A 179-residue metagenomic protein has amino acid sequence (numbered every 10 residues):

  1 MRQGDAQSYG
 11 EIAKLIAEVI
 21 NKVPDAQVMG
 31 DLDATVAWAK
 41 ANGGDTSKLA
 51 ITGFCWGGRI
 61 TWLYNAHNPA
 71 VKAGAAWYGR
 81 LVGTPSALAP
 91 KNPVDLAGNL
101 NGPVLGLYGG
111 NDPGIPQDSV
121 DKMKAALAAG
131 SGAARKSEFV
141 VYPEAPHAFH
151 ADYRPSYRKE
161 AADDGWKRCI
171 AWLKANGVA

Functional and structural regions predicted by a protein language model:
M1-A179: N-terminal cap/leader regions of alpha/beta-hydrolase-fold enzymes, predominantly small-molecule hydrolases
